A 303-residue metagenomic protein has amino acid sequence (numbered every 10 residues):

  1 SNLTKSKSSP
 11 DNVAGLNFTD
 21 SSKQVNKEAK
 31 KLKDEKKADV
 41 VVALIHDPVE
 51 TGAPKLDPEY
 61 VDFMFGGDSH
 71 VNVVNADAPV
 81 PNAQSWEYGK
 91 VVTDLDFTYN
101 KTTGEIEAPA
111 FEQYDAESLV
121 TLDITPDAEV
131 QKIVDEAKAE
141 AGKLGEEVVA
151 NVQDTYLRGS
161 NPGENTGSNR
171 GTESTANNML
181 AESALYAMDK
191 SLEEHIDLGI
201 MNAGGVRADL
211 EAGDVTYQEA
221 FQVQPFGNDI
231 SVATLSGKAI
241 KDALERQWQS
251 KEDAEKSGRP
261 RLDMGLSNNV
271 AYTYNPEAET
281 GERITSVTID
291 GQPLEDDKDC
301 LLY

Functional and structural regions predicted by a protein language model:
S1-D11, G15, E50-V148, K251-R259: Active-site-adjacent helix-turn-beta-strand microarchitecture at beta-sheet edges that either contains or buttresses
S1-K7, S22-T51: Short acidic, glycine-rich surface-loop motifs adjacent to enzyme active sites
S1-N2, L44-P48, G67-S69, S85-Y88 (+3 more regions): Active-site-proximal beta-strand/loop segments in catalytic clefts of secreted hydrolases
S8-K23, G204: Glycine-rich phosphate-binding "P-loop"
D11-N17, E164-S174, N228-S231: Second-shell loop/turn segments in exported
K37-D39, V61, E193-I196: Short, high-confidence coil segments that cap the C-terminus of an alpha-helix and link into the following beta-strand
P79-V80, S174, M179-Y303: Feature captures C-terminal
Y99-D214: A short C-terminal boundary segment appended to hydrolase-like catalytic domains
